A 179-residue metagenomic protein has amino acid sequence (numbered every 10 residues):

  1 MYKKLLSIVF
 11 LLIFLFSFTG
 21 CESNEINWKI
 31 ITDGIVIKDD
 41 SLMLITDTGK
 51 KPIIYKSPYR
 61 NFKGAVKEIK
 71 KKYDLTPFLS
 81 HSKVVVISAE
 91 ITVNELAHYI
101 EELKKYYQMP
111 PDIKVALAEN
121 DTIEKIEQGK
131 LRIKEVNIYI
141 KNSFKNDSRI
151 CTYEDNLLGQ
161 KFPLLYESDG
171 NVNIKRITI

Functional and structural regions predicted by a protein language model:
Y2-I179: Membrane-proximal alpha-helical signals and transmembrane carboxylates
